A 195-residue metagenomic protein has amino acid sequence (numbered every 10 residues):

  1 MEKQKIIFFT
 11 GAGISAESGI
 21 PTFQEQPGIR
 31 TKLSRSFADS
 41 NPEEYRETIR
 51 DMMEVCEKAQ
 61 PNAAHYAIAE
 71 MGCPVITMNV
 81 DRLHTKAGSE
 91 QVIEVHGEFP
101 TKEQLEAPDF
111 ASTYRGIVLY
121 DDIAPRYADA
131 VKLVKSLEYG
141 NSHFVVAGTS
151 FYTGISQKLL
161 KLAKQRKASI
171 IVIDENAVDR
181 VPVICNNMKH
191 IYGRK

Functional and structural regions predicted by a protein language model:
M1-K195: Conserved catalytic alpha/beta core of Sir2/sirtuin-type deacylases, generalized to analogous enzyme cores that bind
